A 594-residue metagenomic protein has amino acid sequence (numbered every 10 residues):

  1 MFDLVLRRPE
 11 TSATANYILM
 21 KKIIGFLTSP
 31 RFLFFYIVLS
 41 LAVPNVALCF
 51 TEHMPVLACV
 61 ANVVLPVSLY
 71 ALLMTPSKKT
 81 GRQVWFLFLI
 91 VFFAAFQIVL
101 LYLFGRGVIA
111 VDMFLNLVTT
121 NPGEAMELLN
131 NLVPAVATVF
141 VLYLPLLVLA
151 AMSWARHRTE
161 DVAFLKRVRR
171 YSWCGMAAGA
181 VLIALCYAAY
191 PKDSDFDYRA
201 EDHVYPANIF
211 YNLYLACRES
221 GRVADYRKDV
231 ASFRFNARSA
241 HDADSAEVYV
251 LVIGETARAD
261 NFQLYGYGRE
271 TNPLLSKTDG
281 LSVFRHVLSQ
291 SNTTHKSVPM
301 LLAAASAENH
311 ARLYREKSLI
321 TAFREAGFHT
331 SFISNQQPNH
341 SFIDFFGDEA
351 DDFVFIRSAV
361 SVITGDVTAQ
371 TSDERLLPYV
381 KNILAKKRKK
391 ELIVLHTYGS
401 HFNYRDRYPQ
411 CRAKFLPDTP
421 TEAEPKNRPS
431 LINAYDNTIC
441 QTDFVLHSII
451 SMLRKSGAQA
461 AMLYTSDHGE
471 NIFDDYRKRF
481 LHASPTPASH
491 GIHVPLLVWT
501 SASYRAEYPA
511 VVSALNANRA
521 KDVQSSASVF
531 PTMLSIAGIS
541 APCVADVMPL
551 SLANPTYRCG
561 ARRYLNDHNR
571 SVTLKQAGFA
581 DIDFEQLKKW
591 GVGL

Functional and structural regions predicted by a protein language model:
F2-H203: Transmembrane and membrane-interface helices of multi-pass, inner-membrane envelope-modifying transferases
F26-F35, T75-Q83, R156-H157, R169 (+6 more regions): Membrane-interface soluble catalytic domains
L57, R199-E201, S306-H310, T364-T368 (+5 more regions): Active-site rim elements
Y70, P378-N382, T419-M462, V498: A long, amphipathic alpha-helix that forms part of the scaffold/cap immediately adjacent to metal-dependent active
G179-V252, T256-E422, H493, S525-S526 (+1 more regions): Active-site-proximal alpha/beta segments of enzymes that process anionic O-linked groups
V250, Q441-L481, F530-A537: Metal-dependent active-site segment of extracytoplasmic phospho-/sulfohydrolases and closely related
G266-E270, A458-Q459, T465-P509: Histidine-centered active-site microenvironments of extracellular/periplasmic hydrolases and transferases
F332-S334, L392-G399, D436-I439, A461-S466 (+1 more regions): Short beta-strand segments
